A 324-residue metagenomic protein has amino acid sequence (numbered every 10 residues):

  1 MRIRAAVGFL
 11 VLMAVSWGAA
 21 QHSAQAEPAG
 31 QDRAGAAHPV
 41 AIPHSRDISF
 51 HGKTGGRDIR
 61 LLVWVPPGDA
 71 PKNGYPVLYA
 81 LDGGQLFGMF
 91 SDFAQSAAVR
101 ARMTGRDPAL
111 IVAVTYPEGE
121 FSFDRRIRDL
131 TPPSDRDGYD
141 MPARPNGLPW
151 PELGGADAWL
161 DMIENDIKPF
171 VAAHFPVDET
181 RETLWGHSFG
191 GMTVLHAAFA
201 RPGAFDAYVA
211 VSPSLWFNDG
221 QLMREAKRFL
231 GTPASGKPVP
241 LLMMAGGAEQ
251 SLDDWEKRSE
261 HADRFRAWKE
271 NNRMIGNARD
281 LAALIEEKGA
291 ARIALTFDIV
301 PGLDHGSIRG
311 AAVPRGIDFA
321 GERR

Functional and structural regions predicted by a protein language model:
G8-G18: Bacterial N-terminal signal peptides
A24-P76: A domain-start/cap signature at the N-terminus of enzymes
K72-N73, L78-A97: Short, surface-exposed "cap/lid" segments of acyl-processing enzymes
M89-L160: Active-site machinery of serine-nucleophile hydrolases
P176-H187: Alpha/beta-hydrolase fold nucleophile elbow
G191-R201: Short glycine-enriched nucleophile-adjacent loop and the immediately C-terminal alpha-helix near the catalytic center
A204-P213: A conserved short beta-strand
W216-R292: The feature captures the conserved acid-bearing segment of alpha/beta-hydrolase catalytic domains
